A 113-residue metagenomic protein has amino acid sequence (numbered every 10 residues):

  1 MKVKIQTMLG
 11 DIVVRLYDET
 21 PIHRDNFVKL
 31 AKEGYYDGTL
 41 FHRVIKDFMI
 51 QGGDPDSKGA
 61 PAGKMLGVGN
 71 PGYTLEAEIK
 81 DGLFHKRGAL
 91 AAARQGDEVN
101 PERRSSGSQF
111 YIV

Functional and structural regions predicted by a protein language model:
M1-V113: Cyclophilin-like peptidyl-prolyl cis-trans isomerases
